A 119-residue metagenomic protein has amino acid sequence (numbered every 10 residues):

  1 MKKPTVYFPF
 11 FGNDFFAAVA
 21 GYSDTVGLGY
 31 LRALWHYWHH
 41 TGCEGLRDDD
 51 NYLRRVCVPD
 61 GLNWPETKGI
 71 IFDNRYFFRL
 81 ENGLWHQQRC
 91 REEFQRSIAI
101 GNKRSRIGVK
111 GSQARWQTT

Functional and structural regions predicted by a protein language model:
M1-G111: Detector for short helical micro-motifs
V109-T119: Charged, low-complexity alpha-helical linker segments
